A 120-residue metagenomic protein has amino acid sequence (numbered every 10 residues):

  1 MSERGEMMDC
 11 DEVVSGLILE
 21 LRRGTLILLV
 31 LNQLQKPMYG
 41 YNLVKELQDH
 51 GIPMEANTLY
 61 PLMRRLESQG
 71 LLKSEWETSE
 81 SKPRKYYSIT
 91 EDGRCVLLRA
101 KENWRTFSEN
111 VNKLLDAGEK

Functional and structural regions predicted by a protein language model:
M1-M7: Short, Lys/Arg-enriched N-terminal segments with co-localized hydrophobic residues within the first ~10-30 amino acids
E6, C95-K120: Amphipathic alpha-helical dimerization/coiled-coil segments that flank or bridge DNA-binding/regulatory modules
M7-R23: A detector for short, charged/polar N-terminal pre-domain segments
I18-T58: N-terminal helix-turn-helix DNA-binding core of bacterial DNA-binding proteins
K45, E67-S68: Alpha-helical residues within the helix-turn-helix
Y60-R65: Short, hydrophobic-biased segments on the C-terminal half of alpha helices that form "recognition helices"
Q69-K82, S88: Beta-hairpin "wing" of winged helix-turn-helix
P83-K101: Basic, amphipathic "hinge/linker" alpha-helix immediately C-terminal to the N-terminal HTH DNA-binding motif
